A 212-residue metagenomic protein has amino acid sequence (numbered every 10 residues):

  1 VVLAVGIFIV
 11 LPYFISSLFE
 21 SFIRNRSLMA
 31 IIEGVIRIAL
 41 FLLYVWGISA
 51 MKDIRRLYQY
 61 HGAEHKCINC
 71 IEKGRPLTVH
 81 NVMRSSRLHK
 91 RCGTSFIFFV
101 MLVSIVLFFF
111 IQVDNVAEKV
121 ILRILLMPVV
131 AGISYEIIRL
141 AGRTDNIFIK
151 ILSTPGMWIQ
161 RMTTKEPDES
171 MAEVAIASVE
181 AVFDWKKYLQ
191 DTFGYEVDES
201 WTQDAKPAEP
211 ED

Functional and structural regions predicted by a protein language model:
V2-N25, V100-I124, P128-A131, Y135: Juxtamembrane "helix exit" motif at the C-terminal ends of alpha-helical transmembrane segments in multi-pass membrane
I31-I38, L43-S95, L140-T144, F148-D212: Polar-ligand-bearing catalytic/cofactor-coordination segments of membrane-embedded or membrane-tethered inner-membrane
